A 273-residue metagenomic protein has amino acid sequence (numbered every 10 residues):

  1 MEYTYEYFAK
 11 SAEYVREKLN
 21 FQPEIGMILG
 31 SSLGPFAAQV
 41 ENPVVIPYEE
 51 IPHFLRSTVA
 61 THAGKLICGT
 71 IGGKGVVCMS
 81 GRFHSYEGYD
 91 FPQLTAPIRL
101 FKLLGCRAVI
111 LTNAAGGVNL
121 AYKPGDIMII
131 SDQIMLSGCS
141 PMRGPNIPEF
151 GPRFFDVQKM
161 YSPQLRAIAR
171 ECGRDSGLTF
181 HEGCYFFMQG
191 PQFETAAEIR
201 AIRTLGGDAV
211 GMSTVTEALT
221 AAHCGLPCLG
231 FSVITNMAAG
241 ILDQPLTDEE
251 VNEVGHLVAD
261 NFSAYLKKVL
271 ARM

Functional and structural regions predicted by a protein language model:
M1-V157: Metabolite-binding pocket within alpha/beta catalytic cores that recognizes anionic/polar moieties
F101-G105, R203, A222: Non-catalytic positions within long, well-ordered alpha-helices that form the structural scaffold/packing of enzyme
R107-A108, D208, P227: Short acidic/polar active-site loop segments enriched in Thr and Asp
F150-Y161, F187, I199, G255-K267: Polyanion-binding loop/helix "lid" in catalytic or ligand-binding cores
R166, E171-D208, L266, M273: Active-site/ligand-binding-proximal alpha/beta "capping" segment
M212-E250: Zn-dependent metallopeptidase/amidohydrolase metal-coordination segment
A239-M273: His/Asp/Glu-rich mid-to-C-terminal helical/loop segments that flank catalytic regions of hydrolases
